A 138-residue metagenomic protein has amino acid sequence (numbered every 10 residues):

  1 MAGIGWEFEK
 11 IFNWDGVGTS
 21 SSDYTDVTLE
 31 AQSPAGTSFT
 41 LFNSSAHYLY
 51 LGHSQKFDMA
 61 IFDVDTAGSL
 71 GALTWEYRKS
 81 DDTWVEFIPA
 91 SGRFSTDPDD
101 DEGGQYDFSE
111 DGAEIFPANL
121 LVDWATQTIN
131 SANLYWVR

Functional and structural regions predicted by a protein language model:
M1-R138: Signature of Asx- and small-polar-rich beta-strand/turn repeats characteristic of beta-solenoid architectures
